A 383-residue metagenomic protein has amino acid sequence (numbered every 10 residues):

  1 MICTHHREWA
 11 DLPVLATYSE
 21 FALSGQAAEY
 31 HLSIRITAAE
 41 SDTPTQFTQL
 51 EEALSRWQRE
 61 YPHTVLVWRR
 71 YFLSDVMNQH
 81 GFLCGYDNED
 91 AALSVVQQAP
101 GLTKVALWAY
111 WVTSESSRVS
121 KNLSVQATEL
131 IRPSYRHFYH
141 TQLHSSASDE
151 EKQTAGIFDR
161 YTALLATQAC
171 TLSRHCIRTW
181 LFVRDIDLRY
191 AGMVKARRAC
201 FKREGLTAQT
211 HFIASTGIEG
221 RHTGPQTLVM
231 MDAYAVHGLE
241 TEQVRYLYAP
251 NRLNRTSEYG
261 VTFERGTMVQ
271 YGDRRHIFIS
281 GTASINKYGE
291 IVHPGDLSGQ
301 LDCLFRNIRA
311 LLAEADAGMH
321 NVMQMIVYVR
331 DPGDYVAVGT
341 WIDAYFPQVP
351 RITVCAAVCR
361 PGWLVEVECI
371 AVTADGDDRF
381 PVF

Functional and structural regions predicted by a protein language model:
M1-M323, V329-F383: N-terminal presequence-like segments and the immediate start of the first folded domain
